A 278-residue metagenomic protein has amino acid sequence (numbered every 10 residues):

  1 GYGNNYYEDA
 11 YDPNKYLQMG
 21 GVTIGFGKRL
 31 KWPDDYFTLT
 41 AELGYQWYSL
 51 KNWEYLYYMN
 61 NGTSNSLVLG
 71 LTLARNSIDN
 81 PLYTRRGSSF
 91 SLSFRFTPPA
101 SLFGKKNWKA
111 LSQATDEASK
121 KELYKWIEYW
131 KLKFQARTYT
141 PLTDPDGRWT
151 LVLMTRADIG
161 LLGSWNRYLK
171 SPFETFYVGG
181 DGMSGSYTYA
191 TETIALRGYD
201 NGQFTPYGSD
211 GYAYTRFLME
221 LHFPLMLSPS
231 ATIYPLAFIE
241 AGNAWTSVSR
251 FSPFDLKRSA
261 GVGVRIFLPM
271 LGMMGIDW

Functional and structural regions predicted by a protein language model:
G1-S89, R197, G208, M273-M274 (+1 more regions): Gram-negative/organellar outer-membrane beta-barrel architecture
G1-Y2, L39-L43, F90-L92, L153-A157 (+4 more regions): Membrane-embedded beta-strand positions of outer-membrane beta-barrel proteins
Q18, E128, D255-R258: Short, glycine/acidic-rich beta->alpha junctions
R29-D34, I78, P141-R148, P224-S230 (+1 more regions): Outer-membrane beta-barrel channels and translocator barrels
Y45-W47, F96, A241: Short, small-residue-rich loop/turn micro-motifs
K51-L225, A237, W245-S247: C-terminal outer-membrane beta-barrel translocator/porin domains of Gram-negative envelope proteins and their
D181-S184, T188, S249-W278: C-terminal beta-signal and terminal closure region of outer-membrane beta-barrel proteins
A231-A237, S252: Generic long, charged, amphipathic alpha-helical segments
